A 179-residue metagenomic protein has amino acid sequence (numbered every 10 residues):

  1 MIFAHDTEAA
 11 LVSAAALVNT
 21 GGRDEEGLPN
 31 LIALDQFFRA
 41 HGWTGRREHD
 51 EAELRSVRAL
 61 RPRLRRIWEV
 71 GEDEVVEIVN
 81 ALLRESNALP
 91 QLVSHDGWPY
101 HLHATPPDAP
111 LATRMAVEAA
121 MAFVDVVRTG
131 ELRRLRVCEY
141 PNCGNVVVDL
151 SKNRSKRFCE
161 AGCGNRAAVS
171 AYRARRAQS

Functional and structural regions predicted by a protein language model:
M1-D149: Short helix-coil boundary/hinge micro-motifs
V117, V127-T129, G162-G164, Y172-R173: Glycine-rich loops and low-complexity Gly/Arg-rich segments that provide flexible linkers or classic glycine-based
C138, F158-C159, R175-Q178: Small/flexible residues
N145, L150, R166, S170: Cys/His-rich zinc-coordinating "finger/knuckle" motifs
K152-R154, A174: Short, glycine/charged-enriched secondary-structure capping and boundary segments
R154-G164: Cysteine-rich micro-motifs
A167, A171-S179: Contiguous alpha-helical segments
